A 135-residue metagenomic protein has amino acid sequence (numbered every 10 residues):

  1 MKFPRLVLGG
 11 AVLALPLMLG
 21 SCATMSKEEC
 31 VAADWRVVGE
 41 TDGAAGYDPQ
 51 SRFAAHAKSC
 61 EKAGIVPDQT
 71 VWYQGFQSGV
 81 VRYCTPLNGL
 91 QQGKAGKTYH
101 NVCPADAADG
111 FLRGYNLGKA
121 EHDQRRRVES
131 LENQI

Functional and structural regions predicted by a protein language model:
M1-C22: Sec-dependent bacterial lipoprotein signal peptides
C22-I135: Intrinsic-disorder/low-complexity detector
